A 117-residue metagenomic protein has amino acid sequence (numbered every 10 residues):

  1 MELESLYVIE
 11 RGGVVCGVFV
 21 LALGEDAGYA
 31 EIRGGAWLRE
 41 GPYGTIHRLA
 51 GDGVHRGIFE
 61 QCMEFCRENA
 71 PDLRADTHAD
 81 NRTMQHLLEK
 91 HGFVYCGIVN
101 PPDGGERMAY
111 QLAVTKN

Functional and structural regions predicted by a protein language model:
M1-V8, A22-A27: A short helix-loop-beta-strand connector motif used in the catalytic cores of GNAT acetyltransferases and, in some
S5-V8, V18, R48, R74 (+1 more regions): Short hydrophobic/aromatic beta-strand element in the GNAT-like acyltransferase core that lines or flanks the acyl-donor
E10-G12, Q111-T115: Active-site beta-strand termini and strand-to-loop segments that position acidic
V14-G17, T83: Glycine-rich acetyl-CoA-binding "A-motif" of GNAT/NAT acetyltransferases
V20-V54: Conserved acyl-donor/pantetheine-binding loop and adjacent beta-alpha core of acyl/acetyltransferases and related
T45, E68-D80: Conserved GNAT acetyl-CoA-binding A-motif
G51-E68, Q85-K90: Conserved acetyl-CoA-binding loop-helix of GNAT-fold acetyltransferases
D76-T77, V94-M108: Conserved catalytic-core motifs of GNAT/GCN5-like acyltransferases
